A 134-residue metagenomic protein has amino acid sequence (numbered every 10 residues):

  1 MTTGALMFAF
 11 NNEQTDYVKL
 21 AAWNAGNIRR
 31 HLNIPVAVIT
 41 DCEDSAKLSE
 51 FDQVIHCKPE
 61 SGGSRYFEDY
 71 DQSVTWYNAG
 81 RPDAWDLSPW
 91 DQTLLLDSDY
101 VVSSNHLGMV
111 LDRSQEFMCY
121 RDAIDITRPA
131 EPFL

Functional and structural regions predicted by a protein language model:
M1-L134: Glycosyltransferase catalytic domains, chiefly GT-A lineage
